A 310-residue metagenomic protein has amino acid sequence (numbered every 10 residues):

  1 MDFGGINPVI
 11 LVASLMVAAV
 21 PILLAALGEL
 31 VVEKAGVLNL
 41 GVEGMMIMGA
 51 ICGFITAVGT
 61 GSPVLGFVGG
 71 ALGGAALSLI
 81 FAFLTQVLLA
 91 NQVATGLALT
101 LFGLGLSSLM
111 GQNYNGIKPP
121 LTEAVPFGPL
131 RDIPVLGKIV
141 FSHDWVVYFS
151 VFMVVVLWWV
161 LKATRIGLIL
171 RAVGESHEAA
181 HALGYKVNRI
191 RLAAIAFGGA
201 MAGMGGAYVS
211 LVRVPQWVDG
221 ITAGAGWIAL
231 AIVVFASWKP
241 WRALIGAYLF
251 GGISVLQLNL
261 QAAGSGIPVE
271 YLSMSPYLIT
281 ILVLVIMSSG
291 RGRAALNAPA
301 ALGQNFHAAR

Functional and structural regions predicted by a protein language model:
M1-A25, L38, C52, T60-L65: Membrane-interfacial amphipathic/re-entrant helices at transmembrane-helix boundaries
I10-V12, L161, G198-V233, Q261 (+1 more regions): Inter-helical junctions in multi-pass inner-membrane proteins, predominant in energy-converting antiporter-like
A19-L27, G44-I51, A75-I80, G174 (+5 more regions): Hydrophobic alpha-helical segments embedded in the membrane of multi-pass proteins
L30-G49, Q86-L99, I169, A193 (+4 more regions): Short, non-helical or kinked segments that cap or interrupt transmembrane helices
G61-L106, S254: Alpha-helical transmembrane segments within multi-pass membrane transporters and channels
G103-A163, A263-L272, P299-R310: Transmembrane helix-bundle core of multi-pass membrane transporters and related energy-transducing complexes
V140-W217, P240-I245: Helix-loop-helix "hairpin" substructures at the membrane interface of multi-pass membrane proteins
L157, E175-A182, K186-R189, L260-R310: Cytosolic-side transmembrane-helix boundaries in multi-pass membrane proteins
